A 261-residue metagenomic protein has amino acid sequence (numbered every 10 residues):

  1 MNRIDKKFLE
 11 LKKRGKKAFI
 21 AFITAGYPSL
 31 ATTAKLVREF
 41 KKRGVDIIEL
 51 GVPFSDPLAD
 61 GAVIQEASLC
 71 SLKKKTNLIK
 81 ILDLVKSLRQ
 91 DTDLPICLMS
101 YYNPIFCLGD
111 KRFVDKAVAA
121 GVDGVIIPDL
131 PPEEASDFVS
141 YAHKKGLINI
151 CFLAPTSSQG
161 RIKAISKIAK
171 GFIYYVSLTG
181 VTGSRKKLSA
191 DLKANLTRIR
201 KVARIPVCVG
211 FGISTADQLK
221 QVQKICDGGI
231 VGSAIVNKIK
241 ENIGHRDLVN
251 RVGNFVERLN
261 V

Functional and structural regions predicted by a protein language model:
M1-L11, S55-I64, K73-K86, F106-K111 (+5 more regions): Active-site-adjacent beta->alpha loops and helix N-cap segments on the catalytic face of soluble alpha/beta enzymes
F19-I23, I48-L50, I96-S100, V125-I127 (+4 more regions): Hydrophobic faces of well-ordered beta-strands that scaffold small-molecule active sites in alpha/beta enzyme cores
A21, F40, G51, A117 (+3 more regions): Conserved, mostly hydrophobic/aromatic
I23-S29, M99-L108, P131-P132, L153-S157 (+1 more regions): Glycine-rich beta-to-alpha transition loops that act as phosphate-gripper elements at the mouths of alpha/beta enzyme
L30-F40, S157-K167, V209, I213-G229: Catalytic cores of alpha/beta
V45-D56, A120-I126, P131, Y175-G183 (+2 more regions): Glycine-rich phosphate-binding active-site loops on the catalytic face of alpha/beta enzymes
I81, T197-A203, S214-V261: Alpha/beta catalytic cores of nucleotide-metabolism and tRNA/nucleoside-modifying enzymes
K167-K193, V202: Active-site rim beta-loop-alpha module in soluble metabolic enzymes
